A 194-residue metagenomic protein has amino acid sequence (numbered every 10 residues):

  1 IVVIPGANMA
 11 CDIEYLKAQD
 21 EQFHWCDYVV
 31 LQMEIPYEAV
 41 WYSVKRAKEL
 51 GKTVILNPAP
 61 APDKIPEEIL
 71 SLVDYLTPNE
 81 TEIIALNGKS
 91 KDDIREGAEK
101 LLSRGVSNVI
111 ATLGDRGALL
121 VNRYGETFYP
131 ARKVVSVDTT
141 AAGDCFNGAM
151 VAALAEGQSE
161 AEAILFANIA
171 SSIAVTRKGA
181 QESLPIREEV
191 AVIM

Functional and structural regions predicted by a protein language model:
I1, I83-L86, S183: A short acidic, helix-capping loop that chelates divalent metal ions and anchors anionic groups
I1-D27, K45, A191-M194: Conserved N-terminal subdomain of the carbohydrate kinase-like
P5-M9, A59-A61, T81-I83, R132-V135: Short, acidic/turn-prone active-site loops that include or flank metal/cofactor- and phosphate-binding residues
D27-Y28, Y75: Structural motif
L31-M33, P58: Glycine- and other small-residue-rich loops at beta-strand/loop junctions that grip anionic moieties
I35-W41: Active-site-adjacent beta->alpha loops and helix N-cap segments on the catalytic face of soluble alpha/beta enzymes
W41-F128: Conserved phosphate/ATP/ADP-binding segment of small-molecule kinases
D63, I94-M194: Conserved phosphate-binding/catalytic region of the ribokinase-like
